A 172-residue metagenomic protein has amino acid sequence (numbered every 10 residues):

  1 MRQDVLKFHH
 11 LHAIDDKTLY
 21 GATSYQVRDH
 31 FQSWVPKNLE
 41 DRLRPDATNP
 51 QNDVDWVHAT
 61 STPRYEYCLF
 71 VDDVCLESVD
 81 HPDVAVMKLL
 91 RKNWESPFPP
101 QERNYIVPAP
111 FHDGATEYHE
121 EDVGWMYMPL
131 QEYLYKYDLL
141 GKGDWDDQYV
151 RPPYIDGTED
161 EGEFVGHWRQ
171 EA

Functional and structural regions predicted by a protein language model:
M1-H119: Extended, charge-biased low-complexity segments that typically form long amphipathic alpha-helices/coiled-coils
P100-A172: Acidic, proline/glycine-rich low-complexity IDRs
